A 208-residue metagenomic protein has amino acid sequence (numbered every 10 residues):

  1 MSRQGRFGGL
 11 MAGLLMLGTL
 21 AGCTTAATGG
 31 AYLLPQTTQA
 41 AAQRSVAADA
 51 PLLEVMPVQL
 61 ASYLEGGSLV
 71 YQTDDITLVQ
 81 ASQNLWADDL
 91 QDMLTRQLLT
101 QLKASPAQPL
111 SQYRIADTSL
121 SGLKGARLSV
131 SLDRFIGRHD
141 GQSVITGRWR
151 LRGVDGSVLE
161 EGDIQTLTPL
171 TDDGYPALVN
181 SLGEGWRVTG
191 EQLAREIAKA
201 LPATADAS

Functional and structural regions predicted by a protein language model:
M1-C23: Sec-dependent bacterial lipoprotein signal peptides
C23-D92, A200-S208: A structural "domain/chain start" motif
T24-A42, S105-D155: Surface-exposed short loop/turn segments
L52-V58, V70, R127-S131, V144-R150 (+1 more regions): Soluble periplasmic/extracytoplasmic beta-strand elements of cell-envelope proteins
T77-L85, D155-R195: Short secondary-structure boundary motifs at beta->alpha junctions and helix caps
N84-P106: Structured, soluble extracytoplasmic/luminal domains of envelope-associated proteins
L99, K103-A107, A194-A198, P202: Sec-exported extracytoplasmic/periplasmic mature domains
